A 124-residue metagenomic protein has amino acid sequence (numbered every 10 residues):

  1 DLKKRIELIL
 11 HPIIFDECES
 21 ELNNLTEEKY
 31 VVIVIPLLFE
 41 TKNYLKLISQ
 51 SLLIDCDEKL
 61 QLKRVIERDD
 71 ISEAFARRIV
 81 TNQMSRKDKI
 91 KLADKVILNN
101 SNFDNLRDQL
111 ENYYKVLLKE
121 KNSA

Functional and structural regions predicted by a protein language model:
D1-K29: ATP-dependent small-molecule kinase phosphotransfer cores that center on conserved nucleotide phosphate-binding segments
I14, C18, T26, L45-K46 (+2 more regions): Small-molecule kinase domains that catalyze NTP-dependent phosphoryl transfer to phosphate-bearing small molecules
V31-L37, T41: Switch II (G3) loop of P-loop NTPases
V32, K46-D69: Conserved phosphate-donor/acceptor-positioning beta-strand/loop module used by diverse small-molecule
P36, C56, S101: Short glycine-/small-residue-rich Rossmann-like dinucleotide-binding loops
E40-T41, L60, D104-N105: Short glycine-rich, flexible loops that bind phosphorylated cofactors or substrates
K115-A124: Generic C-terminal helix-cap and adjacent flexible tail
